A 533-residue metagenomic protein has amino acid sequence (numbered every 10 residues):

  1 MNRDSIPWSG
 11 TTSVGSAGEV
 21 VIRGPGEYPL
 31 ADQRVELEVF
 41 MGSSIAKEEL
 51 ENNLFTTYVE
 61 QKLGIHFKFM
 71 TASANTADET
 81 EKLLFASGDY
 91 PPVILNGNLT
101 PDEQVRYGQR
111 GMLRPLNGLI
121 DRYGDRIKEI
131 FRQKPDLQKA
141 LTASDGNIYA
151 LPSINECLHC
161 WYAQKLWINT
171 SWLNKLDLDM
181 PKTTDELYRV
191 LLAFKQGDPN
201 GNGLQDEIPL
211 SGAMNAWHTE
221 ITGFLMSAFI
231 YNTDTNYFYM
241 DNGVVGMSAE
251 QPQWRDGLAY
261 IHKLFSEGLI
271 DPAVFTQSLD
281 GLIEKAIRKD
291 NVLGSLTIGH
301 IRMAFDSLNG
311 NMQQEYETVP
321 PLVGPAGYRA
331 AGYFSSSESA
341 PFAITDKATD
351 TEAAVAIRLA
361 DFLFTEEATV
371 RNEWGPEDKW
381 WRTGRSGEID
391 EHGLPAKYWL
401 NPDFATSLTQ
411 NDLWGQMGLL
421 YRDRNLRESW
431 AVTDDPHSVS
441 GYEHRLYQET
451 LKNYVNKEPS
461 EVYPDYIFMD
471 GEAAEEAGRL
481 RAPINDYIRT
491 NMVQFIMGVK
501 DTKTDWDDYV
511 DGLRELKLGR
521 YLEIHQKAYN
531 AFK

Functional and structural regions predicted by a protein language model:
M1-E186, N236, V245-M247, T351 (+1 more regions): Conserved N-terminal structural module of periplasmic/extracytoplasmic solute-binding proteins
W8-G10, G15-G24, G42, E366-T490 (+1 more regions): Conserved small-residue motifs centered on glycine
V21-P25, T76-L83, L99-D102, K134-L137 (+7 more regions): Short alpha-helical segments and helix-capping/turn motifs at coil-helix boundaries
R34-L37, L63-H66, G88-V93, M112-R114 (+6 more regions): Loop/turn elements at helix/coil->beta-strand transitions in domains of secreted/extracellular proteins
V39-M41, G212, T297: Short beta-strand segments
Y58, K62, T80, L84 (+12 more regions): Generic, well-ordered alpha-helical scaffold segments in large soluble proteins
V105-R106, N215-Y237, H262-L426: Extracytoplasmic/periplasmic substrate-binding proteins
N117, S144-E220, Y237-R288, F342-D378 (+1 more regions): Helix-loop-helix "hinge/cap" segment bordering the ligand-binding cleft or interdomain interface
